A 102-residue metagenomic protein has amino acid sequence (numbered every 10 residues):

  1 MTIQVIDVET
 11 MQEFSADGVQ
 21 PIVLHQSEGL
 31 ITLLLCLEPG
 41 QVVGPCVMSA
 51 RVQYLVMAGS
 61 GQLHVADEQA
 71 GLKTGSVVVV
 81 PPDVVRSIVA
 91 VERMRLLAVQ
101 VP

Functional and structural regions predicted by a protein language model:
M1-G29, H64-A66: A short, N-terminal "cap"/entry segment at the start of jelly-roll beta-barrel domains of the cupin/DSBH fold
G18, I31-M48: Conserved short histidine dyad/triad with adjacent acidic residue
S49-Q62: Glycine- and acidic-residue-biased ligand/ion/polar-headgroup-sensing regions
M57-A58, K73-T74, E92: A cytosolic small-molecule/anion-sensing beta-strand core signal
D67-P82: Short acidic-glycine-tyrosine-enriched beta hairpin
P82-P102: Ligand-binding loop in jelly-roll beta-barrel domains
